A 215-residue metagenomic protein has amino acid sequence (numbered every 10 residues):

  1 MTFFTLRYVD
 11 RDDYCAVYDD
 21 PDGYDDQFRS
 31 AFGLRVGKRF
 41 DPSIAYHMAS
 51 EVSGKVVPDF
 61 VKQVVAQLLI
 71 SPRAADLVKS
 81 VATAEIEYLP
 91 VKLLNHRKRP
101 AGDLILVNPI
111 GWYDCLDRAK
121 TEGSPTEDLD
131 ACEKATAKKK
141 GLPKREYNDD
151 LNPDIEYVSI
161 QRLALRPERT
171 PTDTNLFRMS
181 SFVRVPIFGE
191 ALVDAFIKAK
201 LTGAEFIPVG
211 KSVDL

Functional and structural regions predicted by a protein language model:
M1-L215: Phosphate/anion-contacting hairpin/loop surfaces
